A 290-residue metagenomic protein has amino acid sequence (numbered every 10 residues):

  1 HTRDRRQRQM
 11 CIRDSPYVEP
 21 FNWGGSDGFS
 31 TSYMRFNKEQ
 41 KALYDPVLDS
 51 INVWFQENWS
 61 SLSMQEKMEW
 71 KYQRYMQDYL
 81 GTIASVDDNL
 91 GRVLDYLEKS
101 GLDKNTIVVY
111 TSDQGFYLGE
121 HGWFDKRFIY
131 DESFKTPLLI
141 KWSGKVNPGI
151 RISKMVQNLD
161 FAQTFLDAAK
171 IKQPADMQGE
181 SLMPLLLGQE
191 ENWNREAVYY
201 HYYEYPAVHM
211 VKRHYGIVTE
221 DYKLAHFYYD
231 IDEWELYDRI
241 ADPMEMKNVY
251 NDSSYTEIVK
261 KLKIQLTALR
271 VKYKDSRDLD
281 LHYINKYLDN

Functional and structural regions predicted by a protein language model:
H1-I12: Single conserved hydrophobic/aromatic residue that forms the stacking wall/gate of nucleotide- or nucleobase-binding
R5, L62-T106: A long, amphipathic alpha-helix that forms part of the scaffold/cap immediately adjacent to metal-dependent active
R6-R8, K104-T106, F134-T136, R195 (+2 more regions): Change "...and in nucleic-acid phosphodiester-cleaving endonucleases..." to "...and in nucleic-acid processing enzymes
D14-R74, T82, V86, Q157 (+1 more regions): Long, internal low-complexity/basic segments
Y17, G24, M76-S85, L102 (+5 more regions): A short beta-strand-to-alpha-helix junction
N89-Y96, S100, T164, A168 (+2 more regions): Short alpha-helical functional segments enriched in proximate histidine and acidic residues
D95-P148, Q157, V208: Histidine-centered active-site microenvironments of extracellular/periplasmic hydrolases and transferases
Q114-E120, N147, L159-A162, D167-E235 (+5 more regions): C-terminal cap/loop subdomain of S1 sulfatases and analogous C-terminal strand-loop tails that border
